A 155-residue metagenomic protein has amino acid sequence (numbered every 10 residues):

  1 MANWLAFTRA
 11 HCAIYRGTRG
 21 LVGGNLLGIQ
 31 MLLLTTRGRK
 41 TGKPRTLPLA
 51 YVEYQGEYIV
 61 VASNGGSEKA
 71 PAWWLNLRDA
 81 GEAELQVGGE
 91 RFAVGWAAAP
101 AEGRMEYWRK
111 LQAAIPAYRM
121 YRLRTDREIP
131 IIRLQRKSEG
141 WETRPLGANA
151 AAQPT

Functional and structural regions predicted by a protein language model:
M1-L27, R144-A151: Extreme N-terminal tail/first-helix region
M1-T8, T36-G38, E82-R91: N-terminal short leaders/motifs
G23-G24, A50, L75: Short secondary-structure boundary/capping segments
L27-I29, R127: Short gly/pro-enriched beta-turn/loop segments at secondary-structure junctions
I29-G65: Short beta-strand segments
N64-Y118, R124-I131, R136-S138: Short, structured beta-strand-loop surface elements
A70, T143-R144: Short glycine-/acidic-enriched loop or helix-start segments at secondary-structure transitions that form or flank
L134, T143, A151-T155: Accessory terminal regions of nucleic-acid processing enzymes
